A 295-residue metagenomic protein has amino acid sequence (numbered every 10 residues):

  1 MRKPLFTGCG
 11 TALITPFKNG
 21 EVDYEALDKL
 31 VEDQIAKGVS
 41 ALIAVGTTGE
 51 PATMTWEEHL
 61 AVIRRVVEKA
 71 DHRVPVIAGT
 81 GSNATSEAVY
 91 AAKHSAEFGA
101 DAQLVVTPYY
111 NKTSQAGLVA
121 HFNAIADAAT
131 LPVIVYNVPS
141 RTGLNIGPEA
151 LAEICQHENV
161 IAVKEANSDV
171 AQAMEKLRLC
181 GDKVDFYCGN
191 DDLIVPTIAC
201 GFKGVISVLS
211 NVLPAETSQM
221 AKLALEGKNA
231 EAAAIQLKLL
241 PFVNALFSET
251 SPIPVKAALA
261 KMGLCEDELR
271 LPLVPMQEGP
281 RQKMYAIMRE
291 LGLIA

Functional and structural regions predicted by a protein language model:
R2-N145, I294: Active-site beta->alpha loop and helix N-cap motifs at the rims of alpha/beta catalytic domains
L5-P16, K37-V39, T48, A199-F202 (+1 more regions): C-terminal alpha-helical cap/extension of soluble enzyme domains
L27, H59, I63, A88 (+7 more regions): A general structural signal for well-ordered alpha-helical segments in protein cores
D28-V31, P148, R281-M288: Short, amphipathic alpha-helical "lid/cap" segments that border enzyme active or binding sites
K37, A61, R65-A70, H94 (+9 more regions): Alpha-helical structural signal in soluble globular domains
M54-E57, Y90, Q115-L118, I146-P148 (+4 more regions): Short secondary-structure transition/capping segments
D127-A128, R141-F247: Catalytic alpha/beta core domains of metabolic enzymes, predominantly
N137, N159-V160, R270-L271: Glycine-rich phosphate-binding "P-loop"
